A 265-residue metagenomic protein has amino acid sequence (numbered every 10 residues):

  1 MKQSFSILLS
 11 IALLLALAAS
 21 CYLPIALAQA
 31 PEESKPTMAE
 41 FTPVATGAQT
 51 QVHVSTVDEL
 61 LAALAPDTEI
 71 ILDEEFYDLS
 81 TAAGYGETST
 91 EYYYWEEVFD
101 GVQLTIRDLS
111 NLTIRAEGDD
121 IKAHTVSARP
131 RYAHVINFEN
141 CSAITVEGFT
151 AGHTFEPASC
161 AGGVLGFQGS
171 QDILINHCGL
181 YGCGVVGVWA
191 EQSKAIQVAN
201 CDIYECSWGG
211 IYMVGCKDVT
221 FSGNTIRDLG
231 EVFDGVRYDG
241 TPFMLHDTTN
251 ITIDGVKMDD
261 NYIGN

Functional and structural regions predicted by a protein language model:
S4-P24: Sec-dependent N-terminal signal peptides of Gram-positive bacterial secreted proteins and lipoproteins
A18-P36: Sec-dependent signal peptide cleavage junction
E32-H53: N-terminal low-complexity, Pro/Thr/Ser-rich intrinsically disordered segments that act as propeptides or flexible
A48, P66, D73, D100 (+16 more regions): Repetitive beta-strand solenoid architecture
Q51, S55, Y77-S80, Y85 (+1 more regions): Right-handed parallel beta-helix/beta-spiral solenoid domain characteristic of secreted/periplasmic
A62-T68, T90-Y92: Beta-strand repeat architectures
G86-L104, A128-N137, A158-G166, G182-W189 (+3 more regions): Extracellular beta-strand/beta-solenoid scaffold signature
S110-N111, R115-D120, S142-H153, Q171-G182 (+3 more regions): Right-handed parallel beta-helix
